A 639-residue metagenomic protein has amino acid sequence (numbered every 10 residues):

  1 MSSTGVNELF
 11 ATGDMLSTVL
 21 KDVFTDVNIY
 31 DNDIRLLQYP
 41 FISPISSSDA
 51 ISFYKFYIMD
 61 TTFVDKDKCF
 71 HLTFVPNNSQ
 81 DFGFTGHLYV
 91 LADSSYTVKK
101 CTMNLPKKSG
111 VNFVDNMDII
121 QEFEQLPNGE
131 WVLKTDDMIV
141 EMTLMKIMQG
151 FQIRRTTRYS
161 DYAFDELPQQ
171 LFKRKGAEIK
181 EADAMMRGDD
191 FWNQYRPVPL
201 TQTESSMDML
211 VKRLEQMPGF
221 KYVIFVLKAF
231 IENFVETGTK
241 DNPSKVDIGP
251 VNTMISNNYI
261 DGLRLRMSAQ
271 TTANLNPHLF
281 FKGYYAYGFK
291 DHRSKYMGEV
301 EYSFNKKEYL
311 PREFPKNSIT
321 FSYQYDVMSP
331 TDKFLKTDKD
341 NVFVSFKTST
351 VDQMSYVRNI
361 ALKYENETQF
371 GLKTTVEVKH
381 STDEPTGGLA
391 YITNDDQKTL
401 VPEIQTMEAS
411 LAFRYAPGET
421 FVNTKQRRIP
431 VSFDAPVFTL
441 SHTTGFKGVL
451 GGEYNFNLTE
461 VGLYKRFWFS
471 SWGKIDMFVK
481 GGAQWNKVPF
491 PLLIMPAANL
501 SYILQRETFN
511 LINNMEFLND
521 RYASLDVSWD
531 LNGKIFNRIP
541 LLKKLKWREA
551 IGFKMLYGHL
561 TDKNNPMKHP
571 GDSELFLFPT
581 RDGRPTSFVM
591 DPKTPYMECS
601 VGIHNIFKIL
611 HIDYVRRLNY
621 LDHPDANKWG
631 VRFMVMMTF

Functional and structural regions predicted by a protein language model:
M1-H71, V75-G83, M145-G249, T253-S256 (+5 more regions): Structured extracytoplasmic
F74, T102-P106, V246-N257, M267-S268 (+9 more regions): Transmembrane beta-strand segments that form the barrel wall of outer-membrane beta-barrel proteins
Q80-G83, V111-V114, M254-R266, T272-H278 (+9 more regions): Solvent-exposed loop/turn segments connecting transmembrane beta-strands in outer-membrane beta-barrel proteins
E236-V246, N274-L279, N305-S318, F370-T374 (+4 more regions): Short loop/turn motifs that connect adjacent beta-strands in outer-membrane beta-barrel proteins
I255, P315-Y323, V327-K336, F343-D352 (+1 more regions): C-terminal outer-membrane beta-barrel translocator/porin domains of Gram-negative envelope proteins and their
G283-Y287, I319-V327, V376-T382, A409 (+9 more regions): Transmembrane beta-barrel strands of outer-membrane/channel proteins
T399-Q405, P491-N605: Outer membrane beta-barrel transmembrane domains
S410-P417, L525, N627-F639: Outer-membrane beta-barrel "beta-signal"
